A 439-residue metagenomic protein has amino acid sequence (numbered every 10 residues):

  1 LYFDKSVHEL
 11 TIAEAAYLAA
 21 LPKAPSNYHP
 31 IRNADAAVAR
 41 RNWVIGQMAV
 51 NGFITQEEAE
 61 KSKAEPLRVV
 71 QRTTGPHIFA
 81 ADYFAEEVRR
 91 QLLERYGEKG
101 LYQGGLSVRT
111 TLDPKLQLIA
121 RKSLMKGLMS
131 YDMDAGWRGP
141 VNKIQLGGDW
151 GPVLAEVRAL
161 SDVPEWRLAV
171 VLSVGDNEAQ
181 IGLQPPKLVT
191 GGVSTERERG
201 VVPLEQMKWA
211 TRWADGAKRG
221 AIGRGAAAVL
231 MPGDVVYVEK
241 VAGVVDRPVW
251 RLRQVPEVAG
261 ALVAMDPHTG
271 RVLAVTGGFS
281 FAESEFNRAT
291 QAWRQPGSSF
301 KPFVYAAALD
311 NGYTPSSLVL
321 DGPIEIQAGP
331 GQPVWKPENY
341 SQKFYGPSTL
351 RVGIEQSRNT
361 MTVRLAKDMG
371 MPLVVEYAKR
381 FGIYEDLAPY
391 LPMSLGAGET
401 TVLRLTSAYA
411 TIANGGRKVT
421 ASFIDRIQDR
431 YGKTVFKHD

Functional and structural regions predicted by a protein language model:
L1-P185, L365, P372, E376-D386 (+3 more regions): Non-catalytic, structured segments within soluble enzyme domains
H8, G75-I78, H268, Y313-V374 (+2 more regions): Conserved catalytic neighborhood of penicillin-recognizing serine enzymes
L10, R167-P186, R253-A282, F381 (+1 more regions): A short, well-structured edge-of-sheet supersecondary motif
T11, G127-G139, V157-W166, I222-V229 (+3 more regions): Beta-lactamase-like hydrolase cores
M48, A120, T269-G270, W293-D321 (+2 more regions): Active-site SXXK
L106, D386-Y390, T411-D439: Conserved active-site-proximal loop/helix segments of enzymes involved in bacterial cell-wall and related
V189-V229: Beta-strand/loop nucleic-acid-binding surfaces
A217-G225, V255-G260, E283-F303, P315-G322 (+2 more regions): Short active-site loop at a secondary-structure junction that contains or immediately precedes the catalytic residue(s)
